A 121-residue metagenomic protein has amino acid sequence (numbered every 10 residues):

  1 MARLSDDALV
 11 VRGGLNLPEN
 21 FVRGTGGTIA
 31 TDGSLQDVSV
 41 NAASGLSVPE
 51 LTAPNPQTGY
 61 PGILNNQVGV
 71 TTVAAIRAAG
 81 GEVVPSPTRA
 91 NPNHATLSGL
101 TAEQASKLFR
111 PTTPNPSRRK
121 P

Functional and structural regions predicted by a protein language model:
M1-A8, L17-E19, R23, G27-V38 (+1 more regions): Conserved NAD+-utilizing ADP-ribose enzyme module
G14: Conserved phosphate/oxyanion-binding catalytic-loop motifs
